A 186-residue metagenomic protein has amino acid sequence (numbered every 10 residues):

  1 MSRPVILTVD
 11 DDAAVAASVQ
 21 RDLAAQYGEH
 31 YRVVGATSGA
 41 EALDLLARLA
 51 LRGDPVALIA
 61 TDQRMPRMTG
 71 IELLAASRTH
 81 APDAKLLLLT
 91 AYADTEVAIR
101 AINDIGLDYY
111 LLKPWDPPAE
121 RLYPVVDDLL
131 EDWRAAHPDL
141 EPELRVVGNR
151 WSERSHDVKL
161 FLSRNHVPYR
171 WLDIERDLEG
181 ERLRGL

Functional and structural regions predicted by a protein language model:
R3, E29-H30, D54-L58, H80-K85: His-Asp phosphorelay/catalytic-motif detector in bacterial-type signaling
R3-A24, V33-G35, A42, I59-A60 (+2 more regions): Conserved acidic segment of CheY-like receiver
S18-Q20, G35-L58, E179-R182: Acidic, metal-coordinating helix/loop segments flanking the phosphotransfer/catalytic sites of two-component signaling
A25, T37, D44-A50, I71-K85 (+2 more regions): Short amphipathic alpha-helix used as the core "switch/output" element in two-component signaling
D62, T90: Active-site residues of response regulator receiver
M65: Receiver (REC) domain active-site loop signature in two-component systems and cognate sites in sensor histidine kinases
M68-E72, T79-H80, A93-L111, D116-Y123: Alpha4 helix (beta4-alpha4-beta5 surface) of REC/receiver domains from two-component response regulators
P138-L172: Local sequence-structure signature of Cys/Sec-based thiol-disulfide redox active-site neighborhoods
